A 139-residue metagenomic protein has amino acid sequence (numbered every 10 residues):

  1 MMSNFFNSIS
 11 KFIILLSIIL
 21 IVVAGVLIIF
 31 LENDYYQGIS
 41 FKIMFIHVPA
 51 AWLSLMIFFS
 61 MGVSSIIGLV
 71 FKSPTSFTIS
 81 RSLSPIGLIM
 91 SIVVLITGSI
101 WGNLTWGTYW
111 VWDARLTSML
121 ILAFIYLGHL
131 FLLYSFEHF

Functional and structural regions predicted by a protein language model:
M1-N7: Short, Lys/Arg-rich, polar N-terminal cytosolic tail immediately upstream of the first transmembrane signal-anchor
S10-I39, I46-W106, V111-F139: Hydrophobic cores of alpha-helical transmembrane segments in multi-pass integral membrane proteins
